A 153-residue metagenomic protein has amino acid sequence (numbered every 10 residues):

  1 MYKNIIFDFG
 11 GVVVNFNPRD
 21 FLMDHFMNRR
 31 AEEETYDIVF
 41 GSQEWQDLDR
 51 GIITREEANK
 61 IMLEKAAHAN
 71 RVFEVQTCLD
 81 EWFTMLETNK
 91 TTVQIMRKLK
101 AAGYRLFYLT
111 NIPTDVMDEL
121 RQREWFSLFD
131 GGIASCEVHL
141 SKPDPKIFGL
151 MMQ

Functional and structural regions predicted by a protein language model:
M1-G41: Active-site neighborhood of HAD-like aspartate-dependent phosphohydrolases
N4, S141-Q153: Conserved Lys-Pro-Asp/Glu-containing loop-to-beta segment of HAD-superfamily phosphomonoesterases, centered on
V12-V13, P18-D20, I112-D115, V138-H139: Short, solvent-exposed loop/turn segments at secondary-structure junctions
D20-F21, Q43, E57, I61 (+3 more regions): Alpha-helical elements of Rossmann-like donor-binding domains used by nucleotide-donor carbohydrate transfer enzymes
F26-R29, K90-E137: Substrate-recognition/cap helix-loop segment adjacent to the acidic, metal-dependent catalytic center of Asp-based
A31-D47, C78-K90: Helical cap/lid subdomains and adjacent loops of hydrolase enzymes that gate the active-site channel and determine
Q46-Q76: A metal-dependent, Asp-based hydrolase signature
R71-F107, P145: Short, acidic loop-to-helix structural element flanking the phosphoryl-transfer center in phosphate-processing enzymes
